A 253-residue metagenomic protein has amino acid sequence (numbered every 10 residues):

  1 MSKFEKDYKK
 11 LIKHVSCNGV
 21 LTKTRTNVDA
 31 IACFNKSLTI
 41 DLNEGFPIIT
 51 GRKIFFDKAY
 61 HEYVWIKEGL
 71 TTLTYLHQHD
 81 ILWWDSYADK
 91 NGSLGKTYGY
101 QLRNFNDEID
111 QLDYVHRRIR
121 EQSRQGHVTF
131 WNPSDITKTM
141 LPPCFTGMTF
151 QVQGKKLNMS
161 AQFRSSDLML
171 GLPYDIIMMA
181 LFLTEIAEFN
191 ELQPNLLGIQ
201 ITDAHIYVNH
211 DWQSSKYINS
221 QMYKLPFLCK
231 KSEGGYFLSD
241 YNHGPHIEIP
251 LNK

Functional and structural regions predicted by a protein language model:
M1-K253: Terminal, non-catalytic protein-protein interaction segments that mediate quaternary/complex assembly
